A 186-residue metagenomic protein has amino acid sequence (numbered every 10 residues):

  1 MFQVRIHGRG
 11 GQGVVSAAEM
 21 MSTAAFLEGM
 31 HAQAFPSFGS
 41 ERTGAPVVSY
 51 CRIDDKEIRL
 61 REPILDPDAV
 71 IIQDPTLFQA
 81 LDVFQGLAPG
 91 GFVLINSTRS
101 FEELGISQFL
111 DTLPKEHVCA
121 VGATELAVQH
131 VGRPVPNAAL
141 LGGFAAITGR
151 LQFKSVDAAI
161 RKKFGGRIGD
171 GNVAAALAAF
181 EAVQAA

Functional and structural regions predicted by a protein language model:
M1-A186: Active-site cofactor/cluster-binding pocket
